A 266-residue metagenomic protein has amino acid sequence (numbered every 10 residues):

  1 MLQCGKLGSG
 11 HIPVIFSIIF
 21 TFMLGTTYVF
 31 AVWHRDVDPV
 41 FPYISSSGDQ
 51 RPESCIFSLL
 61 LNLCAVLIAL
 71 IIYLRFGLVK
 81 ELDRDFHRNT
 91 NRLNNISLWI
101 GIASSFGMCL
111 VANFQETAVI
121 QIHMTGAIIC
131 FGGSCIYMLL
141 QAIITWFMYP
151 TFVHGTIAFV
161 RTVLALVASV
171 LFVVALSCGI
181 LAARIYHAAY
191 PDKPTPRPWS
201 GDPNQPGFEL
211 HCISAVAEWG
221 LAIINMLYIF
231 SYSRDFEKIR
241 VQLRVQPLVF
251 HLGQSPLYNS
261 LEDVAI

Functional and structural regions predicted by a protein language model:
M1-S9, P39-L59, F86-I96, N113-Q115 (+3 more regions): Juxtamembrane membrane-interface segments at transmembrane-helix boundaries in membrane proteins
V14-T26, L59-Y73, N95-N113, T125-I143 (+3 more regions): Hydrophobic alpha-helical cores of multi-pass transmembrane domains in eukaryotic membrane proteins
L24, P39-G48, P52-S54, A65-I68 (+3 more regions): A surface-exposed beta-alpha-beta supersecondary segment
T27-P42, S46-P52, L110-I129, W146-H154 (+2 more regions): Membrane-lumen (extracellular) interface motif
V29-W33, Y73-V79, I143-P150, L181-H187 (+1 more regions): Transmembrane-helix exit/juxtamembrane "anchor" motif
F76-S97, R244-Q246, F250-L257: Cytoplasmic juxtamembrane regions at transmembrane-helix boundaries
H154-A188, N225-Y232, K238: Extended serine/threonine-enriched, polar tracts that run as long, contiguous segments within proteins
L166-S169, V241-I266: Non-transmembrane, juxtamembrane loop and terminal tail segments of multi-pass eukaryotic membrane proteins
